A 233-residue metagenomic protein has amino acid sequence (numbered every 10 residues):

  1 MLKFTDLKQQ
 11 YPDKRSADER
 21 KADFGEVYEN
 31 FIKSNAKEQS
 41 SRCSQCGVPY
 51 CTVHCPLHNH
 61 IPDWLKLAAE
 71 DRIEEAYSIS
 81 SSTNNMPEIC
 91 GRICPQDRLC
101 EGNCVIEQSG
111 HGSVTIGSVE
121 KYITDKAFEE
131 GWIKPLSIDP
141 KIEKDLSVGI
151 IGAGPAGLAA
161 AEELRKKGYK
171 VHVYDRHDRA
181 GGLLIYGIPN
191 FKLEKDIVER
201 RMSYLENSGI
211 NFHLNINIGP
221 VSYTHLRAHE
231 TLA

Functional and structural regions predicted by a protein language model:
M1-K144, L226: Ferredoxin-type iron-sulfur electron-transfer modules and their immediate structural context
T5-E29, H58-E70, I79-S81, Q108-G117 (+1 more regions): Beta1-alpha1 glycine-rich phosphate/pyrophosphate-binding loop at the start of Rossmann-like nucleotide-binding domains
N85, G219-S222: Short, conserved clusters of charged catalytic residues that mark active-site and nucleotide-handling motifs
K144-S147, N215: Phosphate-coordination loops involved in phosphoryl transfer and adenosine-cofactor binding
T224-T231: Conserved small/polar residues in nucleotide/adenosyl-binding loops
